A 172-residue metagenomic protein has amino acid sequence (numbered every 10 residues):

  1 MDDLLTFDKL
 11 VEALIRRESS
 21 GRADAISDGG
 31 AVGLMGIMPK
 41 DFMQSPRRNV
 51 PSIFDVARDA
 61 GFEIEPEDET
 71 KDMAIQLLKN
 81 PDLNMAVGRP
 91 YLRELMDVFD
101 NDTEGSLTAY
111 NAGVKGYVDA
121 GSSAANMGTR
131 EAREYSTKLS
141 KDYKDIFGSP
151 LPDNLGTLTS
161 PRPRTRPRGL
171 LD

Functional and structural regions predicted by a protein language model:
D2-L4, K9, G21-R22, M43-D172: Non-catalytic cell-wall polysaccharide-engagement segments
T6-L10, G29-V32: Extracytoplasmic
R16: Entry/capping segment at the start of metal-dependent catalytic domains with acidic active-site entry clusters
S19, I26-S27: Short linear Ser/Thr-Pro motifs
S27-D28, S122: Short amphipathic alpha-helical segments
D28-G29, K79: Short glycine-enriched loop/turn motifs at secondary-structure junctions
M35-M38: Methionine-biased hydrophobic packing positions in alpha-helices, especially within tandem helical repeat solenoids
